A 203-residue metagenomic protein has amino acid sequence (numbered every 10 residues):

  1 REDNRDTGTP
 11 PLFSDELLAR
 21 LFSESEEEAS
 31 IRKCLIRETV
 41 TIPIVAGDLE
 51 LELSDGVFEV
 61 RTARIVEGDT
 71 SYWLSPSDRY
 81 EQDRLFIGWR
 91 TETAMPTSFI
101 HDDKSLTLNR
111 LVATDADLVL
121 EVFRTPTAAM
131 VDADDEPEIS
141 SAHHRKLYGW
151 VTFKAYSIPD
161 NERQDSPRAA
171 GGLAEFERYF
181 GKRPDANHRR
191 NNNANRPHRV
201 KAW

Functional and structural regions predicted by a protein language model:
R1-W203: Glycine-enriched, solvent-exposed interface loops adjoining structured elements
